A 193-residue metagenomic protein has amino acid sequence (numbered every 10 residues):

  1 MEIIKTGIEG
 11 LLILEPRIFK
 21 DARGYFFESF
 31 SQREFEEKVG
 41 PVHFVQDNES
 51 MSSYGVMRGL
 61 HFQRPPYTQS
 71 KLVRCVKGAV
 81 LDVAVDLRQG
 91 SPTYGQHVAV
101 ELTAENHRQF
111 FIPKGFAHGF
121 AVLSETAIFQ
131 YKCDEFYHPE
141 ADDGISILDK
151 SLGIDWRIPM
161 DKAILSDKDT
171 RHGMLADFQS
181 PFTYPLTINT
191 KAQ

Functional and structural regions predicted by a protein language model:
M1-E105, S124-T126, C133-Q193: Non-catalytic, conserved peripheral segments adjacent to functional cores
F110, H118-L123: Short beta-strand His + acidic residue motifs that chelate non-heme Fe in jelly-roll/DSBH and cupin folds
